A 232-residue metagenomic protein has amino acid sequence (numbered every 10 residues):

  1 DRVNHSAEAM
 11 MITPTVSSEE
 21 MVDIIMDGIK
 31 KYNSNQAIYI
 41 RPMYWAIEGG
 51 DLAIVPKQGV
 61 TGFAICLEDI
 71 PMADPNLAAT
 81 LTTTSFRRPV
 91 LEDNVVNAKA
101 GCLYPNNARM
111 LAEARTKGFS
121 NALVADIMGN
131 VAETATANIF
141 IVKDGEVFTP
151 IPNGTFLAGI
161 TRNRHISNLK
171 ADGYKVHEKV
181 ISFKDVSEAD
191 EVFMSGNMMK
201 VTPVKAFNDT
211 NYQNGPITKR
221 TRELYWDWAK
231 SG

Functional and structural regions predicted by a protein language model:
D1-D27, W45, D51-G232: Helix-start/capping segments and mature chain N-termini
S18, S34-P42: Ordered, amphipathic secondary-structure segments that act as subunit-interaction surfaces in large macromolecular
G28-N33: Phosphate/pyrophosphate-binding loops at sites that engage ATP/ADP/AMP, CoA/4′-phosphopantetheine, polyphosphate
